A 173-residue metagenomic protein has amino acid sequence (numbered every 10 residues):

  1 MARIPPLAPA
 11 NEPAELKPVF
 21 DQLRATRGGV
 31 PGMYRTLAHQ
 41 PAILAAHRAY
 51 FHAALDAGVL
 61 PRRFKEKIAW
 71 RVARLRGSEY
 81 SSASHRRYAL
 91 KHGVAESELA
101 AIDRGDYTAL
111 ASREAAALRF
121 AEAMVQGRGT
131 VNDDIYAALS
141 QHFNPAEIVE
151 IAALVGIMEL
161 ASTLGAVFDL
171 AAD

Functional and structural regions predicted by a protein language model:
M1-D173: Hydrophobic alpha-helical segments
